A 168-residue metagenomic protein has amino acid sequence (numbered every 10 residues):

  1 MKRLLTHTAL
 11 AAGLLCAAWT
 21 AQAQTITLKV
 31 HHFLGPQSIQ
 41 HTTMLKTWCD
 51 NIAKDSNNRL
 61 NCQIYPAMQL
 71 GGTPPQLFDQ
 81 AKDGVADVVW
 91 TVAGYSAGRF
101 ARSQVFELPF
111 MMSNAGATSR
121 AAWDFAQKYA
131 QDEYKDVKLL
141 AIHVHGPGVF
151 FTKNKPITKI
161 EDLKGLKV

Functional and structural regions predicted by a protein language model:
M1-A9: Bacterial N-terminal signal peptides that target proteins for export
A9-A11, A21: Cleavable N-terminal signal peptides
C16-A23: Sec/Tat signal peptide C-region and signal peptidase I cleavage site
T27, R59-Q63, K167: Residues at or immediately flanking beta-strands
K29-K46, A67-G72: Extracytoplasmic "Venus flytrap"
S38-Q63: Short, polar/charged alpha-helical segment
K46-D50, D79-K82, D87, V92-V168: Contiguous mixed-secondary-structure segments that line small-molecule binding/active-site clefts of soluble domains
L70-K82: Charged, often glycine-rich, active-site loop that binds/positions anionic groups
